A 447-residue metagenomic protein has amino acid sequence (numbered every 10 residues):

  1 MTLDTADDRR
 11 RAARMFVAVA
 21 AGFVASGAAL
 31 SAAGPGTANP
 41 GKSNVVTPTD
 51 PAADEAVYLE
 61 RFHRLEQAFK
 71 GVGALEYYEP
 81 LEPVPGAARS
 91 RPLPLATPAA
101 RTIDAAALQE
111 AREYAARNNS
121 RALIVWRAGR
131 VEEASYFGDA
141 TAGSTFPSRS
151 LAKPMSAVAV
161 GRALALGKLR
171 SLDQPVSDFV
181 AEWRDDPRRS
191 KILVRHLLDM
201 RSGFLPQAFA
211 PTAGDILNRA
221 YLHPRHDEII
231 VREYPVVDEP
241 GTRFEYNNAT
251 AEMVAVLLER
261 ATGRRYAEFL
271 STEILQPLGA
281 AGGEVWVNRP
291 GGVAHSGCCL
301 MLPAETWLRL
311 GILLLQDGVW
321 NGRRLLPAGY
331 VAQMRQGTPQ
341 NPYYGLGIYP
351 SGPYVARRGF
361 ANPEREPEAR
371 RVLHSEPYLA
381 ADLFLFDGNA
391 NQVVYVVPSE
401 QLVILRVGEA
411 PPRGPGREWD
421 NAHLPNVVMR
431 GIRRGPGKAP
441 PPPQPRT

Functional and structural regions predicted by a protein language model:
T2-T141, L166-R170, V427, G431-T447: N-terminal leader/targeting segments and the immediately adjacent pre-domain N-terminus
R112, G161, S177, R195-L198 (+10 more regions): Non-transmembrane alpha-helical segments in soluble domains of secreted/periplasmic/extracellular proteins
G129, F146-L172, L197, V254-L258 (+1 more regions): Active-site SXXK
Y136, A142-G143, F209-C298: Catalytic-site signature segments of enzymes, centered on catalytic residues
P147, L166-L205, E233-P235, R264-C298 (+1 more regions): Active-site helix/loop module of the DD-peptidase/beta-lactamase fold, centered on the serine-lysine SxxK catalytic
T250-L257, C298-W320, Q392-G408: Active-site-proximal alpha-helical segments within enzyme catalytic domains
A281-E284, G337-V403, Q444: Active-site Gly/Thr loop motif
L405-R434: C-terminal/domain-terminus segments
